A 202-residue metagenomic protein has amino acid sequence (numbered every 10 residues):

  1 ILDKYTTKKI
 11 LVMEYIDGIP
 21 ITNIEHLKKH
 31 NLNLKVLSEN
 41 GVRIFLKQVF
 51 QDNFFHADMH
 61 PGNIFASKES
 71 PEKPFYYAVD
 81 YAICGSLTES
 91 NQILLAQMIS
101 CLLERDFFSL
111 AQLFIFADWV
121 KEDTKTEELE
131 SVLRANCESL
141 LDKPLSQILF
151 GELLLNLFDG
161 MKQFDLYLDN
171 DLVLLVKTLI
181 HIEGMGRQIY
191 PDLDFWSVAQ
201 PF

Functional and structural regions predicted by a protein language model:
I1-F202: Conserved catalytic cores of large enzyme domains
